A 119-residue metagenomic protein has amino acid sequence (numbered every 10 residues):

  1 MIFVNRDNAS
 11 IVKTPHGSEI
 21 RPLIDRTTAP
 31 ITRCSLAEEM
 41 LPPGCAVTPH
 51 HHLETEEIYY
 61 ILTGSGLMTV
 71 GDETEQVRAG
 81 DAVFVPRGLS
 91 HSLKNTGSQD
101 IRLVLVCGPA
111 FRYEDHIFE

Functional and structural regions predicted by a protein language model:
M1-C34, T48, F118-E119: A short, N-terminal "cap"/entry segment at the start of jelly-roll beta-barrel domains of the cupin/DSBH fold
A37-H52: Conserved short histidine dyad/triad with adjacent acidic residue
A46-T48, L67, V83, R87-L93: Histidine-centered metal-chelating micro-motifs
E54-E56, I61-G66: Glycine- and acidic-residue-biased ligand/ion/polar-headgroup-sensing regions
T63, G71, G108: Cofactor-binding loop segments of dinucleotide-utilizing enzymes, especially the Rossmann-like FAD- and NAD(P)+-binding
S65-L67, T74, S90, D100: Structural motif
E73-R87: Short acidic-glycine-tyrosine-enriched beta hairpin
R87-Y113: Ligand-binding loop in jelly-roll beta-barrel domains
